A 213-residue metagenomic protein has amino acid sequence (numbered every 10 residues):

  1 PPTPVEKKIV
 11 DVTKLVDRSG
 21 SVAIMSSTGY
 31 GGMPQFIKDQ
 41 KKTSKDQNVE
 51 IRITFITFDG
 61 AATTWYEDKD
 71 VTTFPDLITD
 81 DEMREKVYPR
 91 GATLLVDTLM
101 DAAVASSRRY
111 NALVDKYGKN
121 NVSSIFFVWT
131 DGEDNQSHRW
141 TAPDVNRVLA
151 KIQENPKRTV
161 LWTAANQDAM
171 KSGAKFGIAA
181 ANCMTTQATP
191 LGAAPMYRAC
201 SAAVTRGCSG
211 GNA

Functional and structural regions predicted by a protein language model:
P1-A213: Acidic, low-complexity intrinsically disordered regions
